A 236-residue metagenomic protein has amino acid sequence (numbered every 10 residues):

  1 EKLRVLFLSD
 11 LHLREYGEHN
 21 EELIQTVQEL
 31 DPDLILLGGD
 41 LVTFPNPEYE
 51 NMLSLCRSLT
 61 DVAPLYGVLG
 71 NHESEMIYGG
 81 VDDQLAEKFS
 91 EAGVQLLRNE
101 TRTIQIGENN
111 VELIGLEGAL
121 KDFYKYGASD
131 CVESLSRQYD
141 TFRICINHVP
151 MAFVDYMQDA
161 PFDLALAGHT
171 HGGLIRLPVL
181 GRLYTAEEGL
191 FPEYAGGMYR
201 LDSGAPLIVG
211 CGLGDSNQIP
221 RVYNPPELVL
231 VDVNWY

Functional and structural regions predicted by a protein language model:
E1-L6, V94-Q95, T101-G115, R137-I144 (+2 more regions): Beta-strand-turn-beta hairpins that frame and shape the catalytic cleft of phosphate-ester-processing enzymes
K2-Q95: Membrane-embedded segments
L8-S9, L34-D40, P64-N71, L97-E100 (+3 more regions): Active-site neighborhood of phospho(di)ester-bond hydrolases with catalytic His/Asp-centered motifs
L11-Y16, V42-N46, A119-Y124, R143-C145 (+1 more regions): Short, flexible loop segments at the rims of nucleotide/cofactor-binding pockets, characterized by
L13, L41-F44, N71-E75, R102-I104 (+4 more regions): Solvent-exposed loop/turn segments at secondary-structure junctions within structured extracellular/periplasmic domains
E18, P47-E48, I77-G80, Y124-Y126 (+3 more regions): Short, well-ordered secondary-structure micro-motifs
G80-V94, I106-N147, F153-D155, Q218-R221: Binuclear metal-dependent hydrolase catalytic cores centered on His/Asp/Glu-rich metal-binding motifs
V149-V229: Conserved beta-sheet core of the metallophosphoesterase superfamily
